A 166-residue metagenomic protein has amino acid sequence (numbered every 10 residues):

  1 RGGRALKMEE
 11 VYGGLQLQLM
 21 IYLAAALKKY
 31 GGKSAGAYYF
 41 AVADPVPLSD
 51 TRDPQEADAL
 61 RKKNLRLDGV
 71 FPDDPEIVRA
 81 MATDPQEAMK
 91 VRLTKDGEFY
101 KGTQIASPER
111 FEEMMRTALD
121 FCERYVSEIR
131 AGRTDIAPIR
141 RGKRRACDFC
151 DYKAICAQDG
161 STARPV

Functional and structural regions predicted by a protein language model:
R1-V166: Structural signature of nuclease core domains in nucleic-acid processing machines
